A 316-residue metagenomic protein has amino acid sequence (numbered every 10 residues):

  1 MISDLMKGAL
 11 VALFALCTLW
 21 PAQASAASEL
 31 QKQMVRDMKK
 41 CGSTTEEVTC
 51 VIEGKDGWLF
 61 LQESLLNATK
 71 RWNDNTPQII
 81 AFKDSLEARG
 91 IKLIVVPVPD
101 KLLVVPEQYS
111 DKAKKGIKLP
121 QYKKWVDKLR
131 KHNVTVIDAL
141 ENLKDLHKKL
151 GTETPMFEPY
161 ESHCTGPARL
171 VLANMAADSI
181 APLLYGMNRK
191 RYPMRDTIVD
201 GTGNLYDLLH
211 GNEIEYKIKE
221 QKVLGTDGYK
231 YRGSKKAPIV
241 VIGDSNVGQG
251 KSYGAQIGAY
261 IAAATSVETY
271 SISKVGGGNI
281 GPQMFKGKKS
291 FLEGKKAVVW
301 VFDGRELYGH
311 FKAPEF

Functional and structural regions predicted by a protein language model:
M1-L10: Bacterial N-terminal signal peptides that target proteins for export
A9-T18: Bacterial N-terminal signal peptides
A22-F316: Extracellular glycan-modifying ectodomains
